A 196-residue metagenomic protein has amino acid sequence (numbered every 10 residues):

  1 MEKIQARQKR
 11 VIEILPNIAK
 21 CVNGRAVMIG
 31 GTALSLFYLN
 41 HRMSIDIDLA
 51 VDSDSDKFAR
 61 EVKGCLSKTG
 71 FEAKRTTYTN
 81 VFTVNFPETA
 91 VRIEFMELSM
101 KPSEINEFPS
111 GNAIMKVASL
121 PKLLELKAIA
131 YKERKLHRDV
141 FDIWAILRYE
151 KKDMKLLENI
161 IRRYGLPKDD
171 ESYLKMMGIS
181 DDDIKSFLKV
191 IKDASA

Functional and structural regions predicted by a protein language model:
M1-A196: Compositionally biased terminal segments of proteins
